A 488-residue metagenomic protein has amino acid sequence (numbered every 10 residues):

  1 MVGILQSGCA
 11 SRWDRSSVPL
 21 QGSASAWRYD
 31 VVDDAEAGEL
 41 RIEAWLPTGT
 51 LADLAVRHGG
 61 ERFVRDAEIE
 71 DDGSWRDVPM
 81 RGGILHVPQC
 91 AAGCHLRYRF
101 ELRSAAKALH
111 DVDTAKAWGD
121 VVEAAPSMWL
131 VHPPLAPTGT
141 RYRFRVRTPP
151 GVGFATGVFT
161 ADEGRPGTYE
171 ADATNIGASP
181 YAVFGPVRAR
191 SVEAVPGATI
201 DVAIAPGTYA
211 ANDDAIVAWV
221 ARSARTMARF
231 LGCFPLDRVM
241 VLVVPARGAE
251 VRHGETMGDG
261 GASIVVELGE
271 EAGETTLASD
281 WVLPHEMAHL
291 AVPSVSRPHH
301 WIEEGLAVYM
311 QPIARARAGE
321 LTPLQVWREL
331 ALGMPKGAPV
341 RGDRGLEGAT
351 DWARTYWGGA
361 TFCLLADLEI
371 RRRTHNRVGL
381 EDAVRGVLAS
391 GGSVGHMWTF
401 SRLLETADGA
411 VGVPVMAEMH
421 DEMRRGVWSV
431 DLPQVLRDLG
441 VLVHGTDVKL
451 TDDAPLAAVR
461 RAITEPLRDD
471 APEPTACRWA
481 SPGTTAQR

Functional and structural regions predicted by a protein language model:
R15-S16, R28, V32-W45, R97 (+1 more regions): Beta/coil-rich, acidic/histidine-enriched accessory regions frequently appended to metallopeptidases
V32-D34, G60-T114: A surface-exposed beta-strand-loop module
G38-T48, V220, M227: Short, well-ordered beta-strand segments enriched in hydrophobic/aromatic residues
P47, R97-V187: Extended, low-hydrophobicity, Ser/Thr/Pro/Gly-biased non-transmembrane segments
R62-E70, E101, L130, G139-F159 (+3 more regions): Zn2+-dependent metallopeptidase catalytic core
A189-H299: Juxtacatalytic substrate-recognition/specificity segment
P298-D367, R372-T374, R385, A389-V394: Acidic/His/Gly-enriched intrinsically disordered linker/tail segments that often contain short helix/coil "MoRF-like"
